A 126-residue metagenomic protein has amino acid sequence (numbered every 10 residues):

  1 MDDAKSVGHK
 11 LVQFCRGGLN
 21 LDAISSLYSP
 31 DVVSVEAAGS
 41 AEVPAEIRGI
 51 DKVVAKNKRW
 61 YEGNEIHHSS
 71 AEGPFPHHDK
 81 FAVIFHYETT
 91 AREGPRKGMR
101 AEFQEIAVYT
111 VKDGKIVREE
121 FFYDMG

Functional and structural regions predicted by a protein language model:
M1-S6, G126: Basic/polar N-terminal segments that are highly enriched at the extreme N-terminus, encompassing both cleavable
D2, L21-H78: A solvent-exposed, acidic/Ser-Thr-rich amphipathic alpha-helical stretch
S6-F14: Solvent-exposed, amphipathic alpha-helical segments
Y28, Y87-T89, A107, F122-Y123: Short beta-strand segments enriched in hydrophobic/aromatic residues within well-folded beta-rich domains
S34-V35, V83, R118-E119: Short hydrophobic/aromatic-rich beta-strand segments that constitute the beta-sheet cores of beta-sandwich/beta-barrel
G63, T89-R100: Short, cysteine-centered beta-strand-loop-beta hairpins and adjacent loop/turn segments enriched in charged/polar
H78-T89: A short hydrophobic beta-strand element
E102-G126: Short beta-strand edge/turn micro-motifs at domain boundaries
